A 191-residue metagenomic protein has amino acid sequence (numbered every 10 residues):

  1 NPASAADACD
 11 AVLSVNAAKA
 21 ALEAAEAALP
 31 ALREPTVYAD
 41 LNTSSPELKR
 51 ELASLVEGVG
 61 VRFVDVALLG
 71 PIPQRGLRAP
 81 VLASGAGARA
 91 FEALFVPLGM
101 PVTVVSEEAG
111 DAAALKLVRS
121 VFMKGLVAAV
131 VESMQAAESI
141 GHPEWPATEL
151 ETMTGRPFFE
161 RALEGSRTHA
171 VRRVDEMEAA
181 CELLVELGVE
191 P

Functional and structural regions predicted by a protein language model:
P2-F63: Rossmann-fold NAD(P) dinucleotide-binding segment
A5, A20, A24, L48 (+7 more regions): General structural feature for long, well-ordered alpha-helical segments within catalytic domains of soluble enzymes
A5, A31, A88-M100, E132-Q135 (+1 more regions): Short, basic, helix/turn surface patches
C9, Q74-R78, F158: A short, glycine/Asx- and small/polar-enriched loop/turn that sits immediately N-terminal to a beta-strand
A11-V12, R62, P101, P143 (+1 more regions): Residue-level detector of anion-binding/catalytic polar loops
A21, S44-K124: Rossmann-fold dinucleotide-binding core
L115-P191: Helical "substrate-binding/catalytic lid" subdomain of Rossmann-like NAD(P)-dependent dehydrogenases/reductases
